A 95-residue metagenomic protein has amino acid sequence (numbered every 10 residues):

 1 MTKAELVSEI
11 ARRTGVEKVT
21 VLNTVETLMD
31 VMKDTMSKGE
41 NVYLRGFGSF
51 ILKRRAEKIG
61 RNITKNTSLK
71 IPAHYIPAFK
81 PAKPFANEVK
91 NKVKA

Functional and structural regions predicted by a protein language model:
M1-A95: Strongly charged
